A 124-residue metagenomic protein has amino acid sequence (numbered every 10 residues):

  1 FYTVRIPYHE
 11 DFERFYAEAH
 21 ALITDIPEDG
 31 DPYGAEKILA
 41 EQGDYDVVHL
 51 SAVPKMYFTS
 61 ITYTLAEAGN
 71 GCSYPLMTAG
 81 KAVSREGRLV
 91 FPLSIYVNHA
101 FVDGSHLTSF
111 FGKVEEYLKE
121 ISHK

Functional and structural regions predicted by a protein language model:
F1-M56: Helical lid/core segments from catalytic subdomains that handle acyl or acyl-like groups
V4, A17, F58, N70-S73 (+1 more regions): Intrinsically disordered, low-complexity linker/stalk segments enriched in A/P/T/S
E10-F12, M56-T59, V83-R85, D103 (+1 more regions): A generic structural micro-environment signature that highlights single residues at secondary-structure boundaries
I26-P27, S51, P75-G80, L107-S122: C-terminal functional regions of eukaryotic proteins
G43-R85: Flexible, Gly/Pro-enriched loop and linker segments at secondary-structure and domain junctions
E86-K124: C-terminal structured interaction module
